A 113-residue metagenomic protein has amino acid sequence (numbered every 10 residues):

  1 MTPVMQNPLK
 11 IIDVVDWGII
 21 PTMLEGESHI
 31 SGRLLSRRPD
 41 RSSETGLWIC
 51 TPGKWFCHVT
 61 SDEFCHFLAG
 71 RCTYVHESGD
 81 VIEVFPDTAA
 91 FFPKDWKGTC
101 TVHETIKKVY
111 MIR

Functional and structural regions predicted by a protein language model:
M1-S42: A short, N-terminal "cap"/entry segment at the start of jelly-roll beta-barrel domains of the cupin/DSBH fold
R41-V59, P93-K94: Conserved short histidine dyad/triad with adjacent acidic residue
T45-L47, F64, A89: Conserved hydrophobic/aromatic beta-strand scaffold that supports enzyme active sites
C57, Y74, K108-M111: Short hydrophobic/aromatic-rich beta-strand segments that constitute the beta-sheet cores of beta-sandwich/beta-barrel
V59-Y74: Short, conserved beta-strand element in jelly-roll/cupin
S78-K94: Short acidic-glycine-tyrosine-enriched beta hairpin
F91, G98, E104-R113: A short hydrophobic beta-strand segment most commonly corresponding to one strand of the jelly-roll/cupin
